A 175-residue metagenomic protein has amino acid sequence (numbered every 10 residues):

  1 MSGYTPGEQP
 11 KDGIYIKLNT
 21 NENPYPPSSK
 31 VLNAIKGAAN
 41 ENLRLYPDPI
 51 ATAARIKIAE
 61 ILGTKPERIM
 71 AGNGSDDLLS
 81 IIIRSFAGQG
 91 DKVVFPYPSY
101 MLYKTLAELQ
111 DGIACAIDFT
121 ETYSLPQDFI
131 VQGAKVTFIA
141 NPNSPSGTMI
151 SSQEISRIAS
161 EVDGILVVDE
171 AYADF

Functional and structural regions predicted by a protein language model:
M1-L45, Q132-G133: N-terminal "arm"/small-domain region of PLP-dependent enzymes with the aminotransferase-like
N21-P24, S75-D76, Y100, N141-P145 (+1 more regions): Short glycine-rich anion-binding loops that position phosphate/pyrophosphate groups of nucleotides and phosphorylated
P26-S28, L79, Y103-K104, S146-G147: Glycine/Thr-rich phosphate-binding loops of Rossmann-like dinucleotide-binding domains
N33-G37, E60, R84, G88 (+2 more regions): Short, well-ordered alpha-helices that flank and scaffold nucleotide-derived cofactor binding pockets
T52-K92, Q110: Phosphate-binding glycine-rich loop
S85-A140: PLP-dependent aminotransferase-like
F119-D174: Active-site phosphate-binding strand-loop segment of PLP-dependent enzymes
